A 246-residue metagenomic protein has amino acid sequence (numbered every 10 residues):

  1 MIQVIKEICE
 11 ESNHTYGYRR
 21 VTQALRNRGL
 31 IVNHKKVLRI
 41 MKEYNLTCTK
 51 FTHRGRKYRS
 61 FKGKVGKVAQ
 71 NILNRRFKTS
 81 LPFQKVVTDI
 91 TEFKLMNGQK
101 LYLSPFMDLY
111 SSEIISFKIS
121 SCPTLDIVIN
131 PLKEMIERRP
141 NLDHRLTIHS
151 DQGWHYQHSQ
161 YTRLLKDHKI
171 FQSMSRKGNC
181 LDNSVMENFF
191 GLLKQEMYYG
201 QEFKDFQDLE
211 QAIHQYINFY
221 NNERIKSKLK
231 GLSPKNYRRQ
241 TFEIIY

Functional and structural regions predicted by a protein language model:
M1-L81, N179, S233-F242: Basic, flexible linker segments flanking DNA-binding modules in nucleic acid-interacting mobile-element proteins
I5, V21, V37, M41 (+12 more regions): Mobile genetic element proteins and their domesticated derivatives, centered on retroelements and DNA transposons
K50-G55, I148-Q152, K166-V185, Q201-K204: RNase H-like polynucleotidyl transferase catalytic core
R75-I115, S121-C122: An active-site-proximal beta-strand-loop segment
Q99, K118-N141: Active-site beta-loop-alpha junctions of metal-dependent nucleic acid enzymes, especially the RNase H-like/DDE
L142-Q157, R176, L232-S233: Acidic/histidine-rich, metal-coordinating catalytic segments
S159, K166-I170, L192-Y246: C-terminal domain-tail junction helix/linker
